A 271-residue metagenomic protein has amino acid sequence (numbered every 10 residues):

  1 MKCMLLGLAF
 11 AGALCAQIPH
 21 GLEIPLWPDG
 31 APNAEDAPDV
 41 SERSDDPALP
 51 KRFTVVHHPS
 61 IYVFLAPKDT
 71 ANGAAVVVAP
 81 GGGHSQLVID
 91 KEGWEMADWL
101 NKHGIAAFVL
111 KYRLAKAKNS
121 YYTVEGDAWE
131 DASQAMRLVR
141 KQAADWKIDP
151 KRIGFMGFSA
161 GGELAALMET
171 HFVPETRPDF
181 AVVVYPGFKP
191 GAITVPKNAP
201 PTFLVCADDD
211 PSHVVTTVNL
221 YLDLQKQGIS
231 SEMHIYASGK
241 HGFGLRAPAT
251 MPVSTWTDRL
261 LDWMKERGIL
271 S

Functional and structural regions predicted by a protein language model:
Q17-T70: N-terminal cap/lid segment of alpha/beta-hydrolase-fold proteins
N72-G81: Short beta-strand element of the alpha/beta-hydrolase
V88-I89, E95, R113-W146, A249-V253: Catalytic nucleophile-loop/oxyanion-hole region of alpha/beta-hydrolase and closely related hydrolase-like folds
I89-F108, L222: Short amphipathic alpha-helix adjacent to the substrate-entry channel of hydrolases
D127-A199: Primarily recognizes the serine-hydrolase "nucleophile elbow" in alpha/beta-hydrolase and SGNH/GDSL folds
L204-C206: Short beta-strand/loop motif that positions the catalytic acidic residue of the alpha/beta-hydrolase fold
P211-V218: Conserved alpha/beta-hydrolase "acid-adjacent" motif
Q225-S271: C-terminal catalytic histidine-bearing segment of alpha/beta-hydrolase fold enzymes
